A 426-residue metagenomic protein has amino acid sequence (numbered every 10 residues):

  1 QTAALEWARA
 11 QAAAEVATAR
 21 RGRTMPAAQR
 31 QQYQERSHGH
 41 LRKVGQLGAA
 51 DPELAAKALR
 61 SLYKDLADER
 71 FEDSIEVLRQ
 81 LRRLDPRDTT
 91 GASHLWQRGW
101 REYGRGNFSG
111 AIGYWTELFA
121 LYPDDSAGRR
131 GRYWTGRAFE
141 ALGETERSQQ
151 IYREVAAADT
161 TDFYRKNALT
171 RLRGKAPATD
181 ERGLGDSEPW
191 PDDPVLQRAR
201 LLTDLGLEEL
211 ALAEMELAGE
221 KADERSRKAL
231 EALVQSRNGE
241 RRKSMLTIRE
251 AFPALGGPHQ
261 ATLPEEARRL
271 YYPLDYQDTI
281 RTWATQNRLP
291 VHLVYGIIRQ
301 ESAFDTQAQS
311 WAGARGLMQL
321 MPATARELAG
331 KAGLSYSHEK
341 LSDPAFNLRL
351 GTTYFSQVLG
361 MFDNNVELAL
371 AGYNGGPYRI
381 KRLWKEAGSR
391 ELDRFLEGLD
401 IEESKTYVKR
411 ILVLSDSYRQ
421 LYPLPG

Functional and structural regions predicted by a protein language model:
T2, R9, V16, S61-L62 (+4 more regions): Structural register within alpha-helical repeat arrays
A3-A8, A14-A19, R23-Q31, T179-L196 (+1 more regions): N-terminal leader/linker segments that initiate helical-solenoid repeat arrays
A19, R23-A27, K64-E69, G104 (+1 more regions): Alpha-helical segment of the N-proximal tetratricopeptide repeat
R21-R36, R42-G48, E53-A56, R60 (+8 more regions): Catalytic glycan-binding domains that act on GlcNAc-containing polysaccharides
W134, R171, M215-L217: Outer-membrane beta-barrel pore domains and translocons
G136-E140: Short acidic/polar micro-motifs centered on Gly/Asp/Asn
T161-A213: Outer-membrane beta-barrel initiation region
